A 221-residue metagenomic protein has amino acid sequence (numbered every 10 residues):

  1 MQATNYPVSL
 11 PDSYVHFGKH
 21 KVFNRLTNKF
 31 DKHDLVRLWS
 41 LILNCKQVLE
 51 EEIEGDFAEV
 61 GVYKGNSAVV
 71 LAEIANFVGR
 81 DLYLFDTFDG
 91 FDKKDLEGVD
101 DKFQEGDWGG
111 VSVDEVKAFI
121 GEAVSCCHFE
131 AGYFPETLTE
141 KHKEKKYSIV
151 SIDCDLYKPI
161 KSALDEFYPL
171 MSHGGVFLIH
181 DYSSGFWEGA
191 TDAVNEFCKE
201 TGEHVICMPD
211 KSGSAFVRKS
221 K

Functional and structural regions predicted by a protein language model:
M1-N5: N-terminal auxiliary segments of SAM/dcSAM-dependent transferases
P7-L35, K46, E51-K221: S-adenosylmethionine/decaboxylated-SAM
R37-S40: N-terminal pre-P-loop "Q-motif" helix
